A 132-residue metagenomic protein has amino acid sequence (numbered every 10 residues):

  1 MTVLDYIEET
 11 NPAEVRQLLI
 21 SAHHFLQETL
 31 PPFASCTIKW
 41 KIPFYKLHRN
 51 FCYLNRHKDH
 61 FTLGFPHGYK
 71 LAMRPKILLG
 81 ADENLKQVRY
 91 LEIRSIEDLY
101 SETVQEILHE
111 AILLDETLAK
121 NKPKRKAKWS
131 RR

Functional and structural regions predicted by a protein language model:
M1-R132: Charge-dense, helix-prone N-terminal extensions
